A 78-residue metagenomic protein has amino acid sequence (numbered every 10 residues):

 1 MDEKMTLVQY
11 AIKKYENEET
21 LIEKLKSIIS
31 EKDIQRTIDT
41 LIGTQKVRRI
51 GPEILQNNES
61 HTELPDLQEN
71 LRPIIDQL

Functional and structural regions predicted by a protein language model:
M1-I28, I75-L78: Short amphipathic alpha-helical interface segments
V8-Y10, L41, H61, P65: Acidic, polar-rich N-terminal leader regions of halophilic archaeal proteins
I28-G43: Short amphipathic alpha-helical interaction segments
I42-P52: A short, conserved structural fragment
E53-E59: Minor-groove-contacting beta-hairpin "wing" of winged helix-turn-helix DNA-binding domains
H61-L78: Short, amphipathic alpha-helical interaction segments positioned at domain boundaries
